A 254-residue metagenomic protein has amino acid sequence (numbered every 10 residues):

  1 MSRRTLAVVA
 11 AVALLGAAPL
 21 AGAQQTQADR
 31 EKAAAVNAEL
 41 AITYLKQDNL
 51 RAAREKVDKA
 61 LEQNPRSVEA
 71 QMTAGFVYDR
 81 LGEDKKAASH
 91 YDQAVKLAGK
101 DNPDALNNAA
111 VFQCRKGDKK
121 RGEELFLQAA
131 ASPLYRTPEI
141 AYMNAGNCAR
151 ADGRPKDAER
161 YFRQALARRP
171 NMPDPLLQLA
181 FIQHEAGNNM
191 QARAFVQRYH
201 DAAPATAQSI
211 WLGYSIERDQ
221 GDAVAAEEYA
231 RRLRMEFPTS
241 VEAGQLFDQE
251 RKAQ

Functional and structural regions predicted by a protein language model:
Q25-A33, D201-Q254: Terminal, low-structured helical/coil segments at or just beyond the last alpha-helical repeat
E31, P65, G99-K100, L134-R136 (+3 more regions): Short coil turns that delineate tetratricopeptide repeat
K32-Q63, R80: Alpha-helical segment of the N-proximal tetratricopeptide repeat
E39, T73, N107-N108, Y142-N144 (+3 more regions): Canonical tetratricopeptide repeat
A70, A105, E139-A141, P175 (+2 more regions): TPR alpha-solenoid repeat register
